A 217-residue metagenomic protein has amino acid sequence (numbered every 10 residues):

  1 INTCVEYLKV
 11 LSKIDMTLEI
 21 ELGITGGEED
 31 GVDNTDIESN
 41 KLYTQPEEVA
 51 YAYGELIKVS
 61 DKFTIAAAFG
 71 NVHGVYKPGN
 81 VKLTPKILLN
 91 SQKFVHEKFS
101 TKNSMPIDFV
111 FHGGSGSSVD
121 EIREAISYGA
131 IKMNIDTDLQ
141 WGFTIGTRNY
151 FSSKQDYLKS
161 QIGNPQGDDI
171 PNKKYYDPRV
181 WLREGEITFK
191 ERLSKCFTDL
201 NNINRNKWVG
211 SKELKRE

Functional and structural regions predicted by a protein language model:
I1-M105, V119, R123-E124, Y128: Alpha/beta enzyme core
I14-E21, K58-T64, S100-P106, S160-P165 (+2 more regions): Flexible, glycine/charged-enriched surface loops at secondary-structure junctions
L22-G23, G70, G113-G114, T137-Q140: Short, ordered loop/turn segments at secondary-structure junctions
I37-E38, F151-S153: Short, hinge-like loop/turn segments at secondary-structure boundaries
N71-H73, Y128-G146: Glycine-rich phosphate-binding active-site loops on the catalytic face of alpha/beta enzymes
N80, V110, D136: Catalytic beta/alpha-barrel core
I107-S117: Glycine-rich beta-to-alpha transition loops that act as phosphate-gripper elements at the mouths of alpha/beta enzyme
S153-E217: Extended, intrinsically disordered, low-complexity segments
